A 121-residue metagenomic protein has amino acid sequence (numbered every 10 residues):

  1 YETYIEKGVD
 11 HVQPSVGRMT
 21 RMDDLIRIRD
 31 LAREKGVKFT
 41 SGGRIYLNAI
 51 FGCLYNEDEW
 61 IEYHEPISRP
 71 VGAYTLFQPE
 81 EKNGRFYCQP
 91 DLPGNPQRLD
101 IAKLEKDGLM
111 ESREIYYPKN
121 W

Functional and structural regions predicted by a protein language model:
Y1-N95: Shared catalytic-loop signature of beta/alpha-barrel
P93-W121: Extended hydrophobic packing segments that form well-structured cores
